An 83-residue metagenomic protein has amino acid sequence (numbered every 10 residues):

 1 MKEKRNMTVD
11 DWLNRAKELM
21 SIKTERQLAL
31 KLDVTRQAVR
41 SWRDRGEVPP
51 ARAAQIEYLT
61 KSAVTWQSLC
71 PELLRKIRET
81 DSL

Functional and structural regions predicted by a protein language model:
M1-Q27, K31, Y58, V64-P71: A short, Lys/Arg-rich alpha-helix, primarily the initiator
I22-S41, E47: Short alpha-helical DNA-recognition segment
D33, D44, C70-L74: Short amphipathic alpha-helical surface patches that mediate protein-protein
R45-Y58: Short, basic-rich loop-to-helix N-cap that marks the start of a DNA-contacting helix
Q67-L83: Short amphipathic recognition helices of helix-turn-helix/homeodomain-type DNA-binding modules
